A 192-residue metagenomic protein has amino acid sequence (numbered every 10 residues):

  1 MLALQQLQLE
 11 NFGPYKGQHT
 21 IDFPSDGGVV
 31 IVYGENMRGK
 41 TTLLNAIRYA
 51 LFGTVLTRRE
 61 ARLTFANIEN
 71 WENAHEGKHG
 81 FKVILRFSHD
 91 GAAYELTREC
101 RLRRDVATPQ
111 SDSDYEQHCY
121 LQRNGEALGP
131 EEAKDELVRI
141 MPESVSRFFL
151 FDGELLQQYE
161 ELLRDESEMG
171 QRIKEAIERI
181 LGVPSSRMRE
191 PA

Functional and structural regions predicted by a protein language model:
M1-Y49, I177: Pre-Walker A-like glycine/lysine-rich segment at the N-terminus of P-loop NTPase domains
A3, S185-A192: Long, charged/polar-rich coiled-coil alpha-helical scaffolds that serve as structural arms in large macromolecular
E10-G13, S88-A92, N124: Short strand-coil-strand connectors
P24, A74-K78, S88-G91, I140-S144 (+1 more regions): Conserved catalytic network of the ASCE P-loop NTPase/AAA+ motor domain
V30-E35, L44-D105, P109-Q110, C119: Conserved P-loop NTP-binding catalytic core
I47, L51-V55, M141, V145 (+2 more regions): Conserved NTP-handling cores and scaffolds of large molecular machines
R58-I68, E95-F148, Q157-A176: Glycine-rich phosphate-binding loops of NTPases
